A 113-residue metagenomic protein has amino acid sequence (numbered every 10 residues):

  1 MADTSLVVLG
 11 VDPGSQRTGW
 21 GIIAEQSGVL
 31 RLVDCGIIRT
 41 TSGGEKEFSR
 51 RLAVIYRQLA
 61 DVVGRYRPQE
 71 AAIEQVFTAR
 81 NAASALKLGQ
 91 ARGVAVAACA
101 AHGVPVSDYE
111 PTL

Functional and structural regions predicted by a protein language model:
M1-L113: Phosphate- and other anionic-substrate recognition elements at nucleic-acid/protein interfaces
